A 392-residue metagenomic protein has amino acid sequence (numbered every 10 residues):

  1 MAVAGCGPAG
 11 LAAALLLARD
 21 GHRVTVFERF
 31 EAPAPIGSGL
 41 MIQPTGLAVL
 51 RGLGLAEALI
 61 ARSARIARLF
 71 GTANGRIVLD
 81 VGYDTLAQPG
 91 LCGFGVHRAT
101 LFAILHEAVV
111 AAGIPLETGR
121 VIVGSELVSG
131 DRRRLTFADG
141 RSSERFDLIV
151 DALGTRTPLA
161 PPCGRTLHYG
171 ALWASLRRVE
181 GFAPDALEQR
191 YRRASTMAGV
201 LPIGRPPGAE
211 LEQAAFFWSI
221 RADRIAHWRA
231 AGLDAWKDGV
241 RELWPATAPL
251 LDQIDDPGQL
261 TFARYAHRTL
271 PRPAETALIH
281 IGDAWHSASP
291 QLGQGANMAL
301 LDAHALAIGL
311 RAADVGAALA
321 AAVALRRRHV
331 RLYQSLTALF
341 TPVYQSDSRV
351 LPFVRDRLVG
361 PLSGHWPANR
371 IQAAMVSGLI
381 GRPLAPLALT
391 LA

Functional and structural regions predicted by a protein language model:
M1-A9: Beta1/beta-strand and adjacent pyrophosphate-binding region of the FAD-binding site in flavoprotein oxidoreductases
A9, A32, R156: Conserved Rossmann-like nucleotide-cofactor binding loop
A18-S38: Glycine-rich FAD pyrophosphate-binding loop
V26-F27, I149, Y191, I281: Generic enzyme active-site microenvironment
S38, I42-A108: Active-site-adjacent segment of FAD-dependent monooxygenases/related oxidoreductases
A61, N74, P249, L292 (+1 more regions): C-terminal helical "tail/cap" subdomain of flavin- and related membrane-associated enzymes
H106-E107, A111-L260: Conserved FAD-binding catalytic core of PHBH/FMO-like flavoproteins
I220-I308, A312: FAD/FMN-dependent oxidoreductases across multiple families
